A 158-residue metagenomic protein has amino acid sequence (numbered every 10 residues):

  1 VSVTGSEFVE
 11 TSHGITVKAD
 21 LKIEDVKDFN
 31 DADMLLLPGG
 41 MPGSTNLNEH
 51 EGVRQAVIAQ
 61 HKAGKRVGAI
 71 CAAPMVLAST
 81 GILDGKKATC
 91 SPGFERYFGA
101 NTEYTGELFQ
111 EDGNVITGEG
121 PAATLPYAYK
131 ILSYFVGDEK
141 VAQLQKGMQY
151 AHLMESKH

Functional and structural regions predicted by a protein language model:
V1-E10: NAD(P)-binding Rossmann-fold cofactor-contacting core
S2-V3, D20-K22, V26-H158: Active-site-adjacent pocket-lining segments in enzyme domains
E10-D20: A cross-family phosphate/adenosyl-ligand binding-site feature
